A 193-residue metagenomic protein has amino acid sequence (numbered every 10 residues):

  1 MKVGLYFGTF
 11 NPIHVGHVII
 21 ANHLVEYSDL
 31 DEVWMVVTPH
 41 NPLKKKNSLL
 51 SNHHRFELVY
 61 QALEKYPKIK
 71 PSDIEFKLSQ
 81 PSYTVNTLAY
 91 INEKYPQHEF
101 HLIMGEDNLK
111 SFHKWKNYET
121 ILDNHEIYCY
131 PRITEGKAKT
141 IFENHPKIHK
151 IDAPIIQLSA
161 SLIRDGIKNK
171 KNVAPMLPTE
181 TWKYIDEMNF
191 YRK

Functional and structural regions predicted by a protein language model:
M1-K193: Nucleotidyltransferase catalytic core that binds NTPs
